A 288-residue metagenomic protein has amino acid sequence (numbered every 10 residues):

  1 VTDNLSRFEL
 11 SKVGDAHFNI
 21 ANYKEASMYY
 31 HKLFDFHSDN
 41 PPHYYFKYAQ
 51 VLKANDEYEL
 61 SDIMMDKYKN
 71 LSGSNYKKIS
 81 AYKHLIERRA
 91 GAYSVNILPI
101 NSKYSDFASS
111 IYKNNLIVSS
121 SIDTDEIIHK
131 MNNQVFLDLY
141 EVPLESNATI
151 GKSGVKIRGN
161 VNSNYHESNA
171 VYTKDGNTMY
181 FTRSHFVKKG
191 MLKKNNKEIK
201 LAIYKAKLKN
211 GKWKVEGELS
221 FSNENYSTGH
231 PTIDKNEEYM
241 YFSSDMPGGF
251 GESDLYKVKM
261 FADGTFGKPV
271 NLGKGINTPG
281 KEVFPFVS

Functional and structural regions predicted by a protein language model:
S6, N40-P41: Residues that mark the junctions of alpha-helical repeat units in TPR/alpha-solenoid scaffolds
A54, Y58-L60, K67-S288: Short, conserved micro-motifs composed of acidic
